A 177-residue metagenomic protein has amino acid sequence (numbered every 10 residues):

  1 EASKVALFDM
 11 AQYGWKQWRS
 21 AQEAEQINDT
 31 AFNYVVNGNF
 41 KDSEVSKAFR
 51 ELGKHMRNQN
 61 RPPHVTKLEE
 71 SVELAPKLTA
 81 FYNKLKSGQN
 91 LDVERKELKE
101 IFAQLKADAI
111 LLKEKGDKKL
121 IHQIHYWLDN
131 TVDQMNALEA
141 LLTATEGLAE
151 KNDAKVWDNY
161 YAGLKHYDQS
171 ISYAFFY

Functional and structural regions predicted by a protein language model:
E1-Y177: Substrate-binding groove of N-acetylhexosamine-processing glycoside hydrolases
